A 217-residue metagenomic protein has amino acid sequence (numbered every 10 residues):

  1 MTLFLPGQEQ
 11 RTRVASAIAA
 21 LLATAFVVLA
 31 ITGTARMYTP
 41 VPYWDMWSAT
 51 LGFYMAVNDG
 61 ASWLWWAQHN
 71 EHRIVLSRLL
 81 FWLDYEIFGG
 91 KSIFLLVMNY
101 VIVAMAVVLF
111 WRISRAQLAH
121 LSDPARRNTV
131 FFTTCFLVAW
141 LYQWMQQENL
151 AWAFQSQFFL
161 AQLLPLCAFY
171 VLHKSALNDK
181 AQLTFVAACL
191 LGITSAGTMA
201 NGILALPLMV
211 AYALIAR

Functional and structural regions predicted by a protein language model:
M1-A30: Start-transfer (signal-anchor) and selected internal transmembrane alpha helices of multi-pass inner/ER membrane
T2-P6, L204-R217: Perimembrane helix-loop-helix junctions
L29-A49, M145-N149: Helix-to-loop transition at the C-terminal end of transmembrane segments
M37-P42, M55-E86, K91-V101: Membrane-proximal lumenal/periplasmic loop motifs of glycosylation machinery
V97-P124, C167-V171: Transmembrane-helix motifs of polytopic, lipid-linked glycan transferases
S114-Q143, Q162-L163: Transmembrane-helix signature of polytopic, membrane-embedded enzymes that assemble or transfer cell-envelope glycans
L160-T184: Membrane-interface transmembrane helices that cradle and orient dolichyl/undecaprenyl
L183-T198, A205-V210: Membrane-interface alpha helices of multi-pass inner-membrane proteins
